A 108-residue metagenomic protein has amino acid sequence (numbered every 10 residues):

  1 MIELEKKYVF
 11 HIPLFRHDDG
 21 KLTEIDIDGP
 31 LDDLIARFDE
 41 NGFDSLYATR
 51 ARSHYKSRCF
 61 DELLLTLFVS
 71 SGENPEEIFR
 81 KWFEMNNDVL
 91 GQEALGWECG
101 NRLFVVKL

Functional and structural regions predicted by a protein language model:
M1-L108: Positively charged, small/polar-rich N-terminal and surface patches that mediate targeting and assembly and bind
